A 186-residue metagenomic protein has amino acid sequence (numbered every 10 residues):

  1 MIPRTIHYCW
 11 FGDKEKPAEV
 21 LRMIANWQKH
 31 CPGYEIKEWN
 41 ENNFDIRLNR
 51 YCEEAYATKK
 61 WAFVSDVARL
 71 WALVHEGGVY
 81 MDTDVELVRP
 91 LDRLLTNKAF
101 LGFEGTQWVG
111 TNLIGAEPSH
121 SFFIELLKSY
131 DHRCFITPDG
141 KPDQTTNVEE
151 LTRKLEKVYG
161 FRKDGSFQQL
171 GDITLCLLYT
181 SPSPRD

Functional and structural regions predicted by a protein language model:
M1-R50, K157-Y159: N-terminal anchoring/stem segment of glycosyltransferases
R4, A18-A25, V67-V74, W108 (+1 more regions): A structural signal for well-ordered alpha-helical segments within the folded catalytic domains of diverse enzymes
I24, Q28, D92, I124-L127 (+2 more regions): Non-transmembrane alpha-helical segments in soluble domains of secreted/periplasmic/extracellular proteins
R47-K59, S181: Charged, often glycine-rich, active-site loop that binds/positions anionic groups
W61-W108, L113, P118: GT-A fold catalytic core of metal-dependent nucleotide-sugar glycosyltransferases, centered on the diacidic
N97-V148: Conserved catalytic core of nucleotide-sugar-dependent glycosyltransferases
P142-L175: Acidic, glycine-rich loop-and-strand cores that form catalytic or ligand-binding grooves in diverse globular domains
Y179-D186: Conserved small/polar residues in nucleotide/adenosyl-binding loops
